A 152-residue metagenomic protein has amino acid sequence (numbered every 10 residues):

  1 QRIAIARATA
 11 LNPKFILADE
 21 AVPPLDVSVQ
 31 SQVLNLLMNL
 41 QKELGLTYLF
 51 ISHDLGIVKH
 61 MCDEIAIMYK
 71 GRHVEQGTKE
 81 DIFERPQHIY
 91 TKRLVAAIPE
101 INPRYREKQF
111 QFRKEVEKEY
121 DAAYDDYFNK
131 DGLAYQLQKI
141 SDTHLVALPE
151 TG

Functional and structural regions predicted by a protein language model:
I5, L17: Hydrophobic anchor residue at the start of the ABC signature
A10-K14: A short, proline-enriched helix->beta-strand linker immediately N-terminal to the Walker B motif in ABC-type P-loop
S31-G45, G56: Helical segment within the ABC ATPase nucleotide-binding domain
V58-H60: A short, surface-exposed alpha-helical micro-motif characterized by mixed small hydrophobic and charged/polar residues
E64, Q76: Short, glycine/charged-rich "phosphate-handling" switch motifs in NTP-dependent and phosphotransfer domains
K79-T151: Charged, flexible cofactor/metal-binding loops and thiol motifs
